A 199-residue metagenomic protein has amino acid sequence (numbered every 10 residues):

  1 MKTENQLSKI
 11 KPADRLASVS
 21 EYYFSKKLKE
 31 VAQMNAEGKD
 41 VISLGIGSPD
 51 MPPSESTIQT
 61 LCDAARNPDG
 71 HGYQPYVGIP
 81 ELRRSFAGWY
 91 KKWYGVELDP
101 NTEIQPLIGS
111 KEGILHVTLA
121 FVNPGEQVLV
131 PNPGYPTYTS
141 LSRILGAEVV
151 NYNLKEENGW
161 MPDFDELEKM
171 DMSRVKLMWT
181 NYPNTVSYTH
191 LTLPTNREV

Functional and structural regions predicted by a protein language model:
K2-A13, A17-G109, H116: N-terminal small-domain helix-loop-helix segment of the aminotransferase-like
P52-S54, I114, Y138-T139, S187-Y188: Glycine/Thr-rich phosphate-binding loops of Rossmann-like dinucleotide-binding domains
E55-S56, P162, L191: Generic recognition of short, well-ordered alpha-helical segments
I79, S110-K111, Y135, W160: Conserved donor sugar-nucleotide recognition element shared by glycan-biosynthetic enzymes
P100, L119-T180: PLP-dependent aminotransferase-like
Y182-T185: Flexible low-complexity scaffold tracts in large eukaryotic assembly proteins
T189-T195: Conserved small/polar residues in nucleotide/adenosyl-binding loops
